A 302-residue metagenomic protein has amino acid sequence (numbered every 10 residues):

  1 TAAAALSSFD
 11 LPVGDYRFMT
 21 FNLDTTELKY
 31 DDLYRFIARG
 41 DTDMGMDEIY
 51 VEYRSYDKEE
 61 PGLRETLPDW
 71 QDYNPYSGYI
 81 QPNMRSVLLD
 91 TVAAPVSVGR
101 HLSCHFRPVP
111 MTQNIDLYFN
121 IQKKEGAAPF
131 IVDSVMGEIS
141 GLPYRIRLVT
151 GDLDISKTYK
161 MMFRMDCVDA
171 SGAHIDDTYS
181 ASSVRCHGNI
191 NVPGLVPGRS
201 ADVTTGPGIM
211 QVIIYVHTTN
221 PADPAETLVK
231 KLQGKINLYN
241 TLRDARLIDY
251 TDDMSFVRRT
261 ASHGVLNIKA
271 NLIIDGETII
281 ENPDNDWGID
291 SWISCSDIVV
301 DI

Functional and structural regions predicted by a protein language model:
T1-D32, A128-R246, I302: Tryptophan-paired
A2-M111: Short, low-hydrophobicity acidic/polar segments
G14-Y16, Q113-I115, D133, S294-S296: Short structural boundary motif marking the start of a folded domain
R107-Q122: A short, Gly/Thr-enriched small/hydrophobic beta-strand-prone motif that recurs across taxa
Q122-A128: Long, hydrophobic N-terminal alpha-helical segment
I131-E138, I279-D284, D290: Short, well-ordered strand-loop elements centered on a beta-strand within folded domains, enriched for acidic residues
P221-D286: C-terminal structured domain segments
W287-I302: Short, low-complexity, Pro/Ser/Thr/Gly-rich segments in the mature regions of secreted, periplasmic
